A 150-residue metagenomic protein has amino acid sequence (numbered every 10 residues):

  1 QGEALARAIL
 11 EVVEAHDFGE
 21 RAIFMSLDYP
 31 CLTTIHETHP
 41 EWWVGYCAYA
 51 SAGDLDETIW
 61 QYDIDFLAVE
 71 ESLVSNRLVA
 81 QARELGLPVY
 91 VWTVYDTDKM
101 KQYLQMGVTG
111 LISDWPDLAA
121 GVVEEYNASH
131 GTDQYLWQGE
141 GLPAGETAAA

Functional and structural regions predicted by a protein language model:
Q1-A150: Short loop-to-alpha-helix "cap/lid" segments that border enzyme active sites across diverse enzyme classes
